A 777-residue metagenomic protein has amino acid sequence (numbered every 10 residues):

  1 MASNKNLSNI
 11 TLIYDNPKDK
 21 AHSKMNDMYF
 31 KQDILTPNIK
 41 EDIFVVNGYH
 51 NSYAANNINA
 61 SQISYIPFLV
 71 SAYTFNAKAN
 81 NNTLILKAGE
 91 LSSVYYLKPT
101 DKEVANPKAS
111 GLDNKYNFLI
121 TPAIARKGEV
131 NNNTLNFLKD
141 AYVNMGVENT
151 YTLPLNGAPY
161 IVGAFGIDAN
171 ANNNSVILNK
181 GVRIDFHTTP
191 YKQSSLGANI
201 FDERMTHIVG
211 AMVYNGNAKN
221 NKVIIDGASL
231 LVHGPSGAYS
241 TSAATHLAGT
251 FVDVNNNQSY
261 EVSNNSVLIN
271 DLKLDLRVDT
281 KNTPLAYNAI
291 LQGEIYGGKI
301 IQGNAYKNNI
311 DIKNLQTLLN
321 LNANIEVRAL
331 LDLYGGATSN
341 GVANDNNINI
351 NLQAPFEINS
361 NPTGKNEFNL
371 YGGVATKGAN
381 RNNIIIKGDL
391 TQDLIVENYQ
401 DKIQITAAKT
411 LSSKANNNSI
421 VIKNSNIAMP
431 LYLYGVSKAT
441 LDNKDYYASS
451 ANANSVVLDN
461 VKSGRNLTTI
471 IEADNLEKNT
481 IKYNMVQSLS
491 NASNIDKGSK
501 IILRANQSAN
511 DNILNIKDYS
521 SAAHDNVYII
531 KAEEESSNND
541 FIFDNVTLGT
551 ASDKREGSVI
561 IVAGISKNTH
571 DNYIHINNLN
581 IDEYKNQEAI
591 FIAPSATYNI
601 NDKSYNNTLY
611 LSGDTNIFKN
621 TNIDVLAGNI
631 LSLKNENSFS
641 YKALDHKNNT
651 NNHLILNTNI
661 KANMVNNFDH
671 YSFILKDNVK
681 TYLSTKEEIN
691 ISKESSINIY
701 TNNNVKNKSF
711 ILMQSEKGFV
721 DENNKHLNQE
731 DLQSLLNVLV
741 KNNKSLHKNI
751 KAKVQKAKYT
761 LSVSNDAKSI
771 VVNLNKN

Functional and structural regions predicted by a protein language model:
M1-N4, I13-D15, M25-L35, V45-Y49 (+29 more regions): Predominantly extracellular/luminal carbohydrate-interaction, adhesion, and secreted-enzyme modules that are
I10, P17, D33, D42 (+54 more regions): Solvent-exposed loop/turn tips at the surfaces of repeat/solenoid architectures
L35, Y53-A60, L97-N114, L135 (+23 more regions): Extended non-catalytic scaffold regions that mediate assembly and binding in large macromolecular machines
A88, L138, P235, Y334 (+8 more regions): Extracellular Ser/Thr- and Pro-rich, acidic-biased low-complexity repeat/linker "stalks"
Y151, P190-K192, L196, I225-T241 (+4 more regions): Predominantly extracellular beta-rich ligand-binding scaffolds that present long acidic/polar faces for carbohydrate
F201-D202, L285, P362, K647-N649 (+2 more regions): Short, ordered beta-strand-loop transition motifs
Y528, I561, I630-D721: Extracellular beta-strand/loop-rich repeat segments of large surface/secreted proteins
F719-N777: Outer-membrane translocation/initiation segment of Type V secreted surface proteins
